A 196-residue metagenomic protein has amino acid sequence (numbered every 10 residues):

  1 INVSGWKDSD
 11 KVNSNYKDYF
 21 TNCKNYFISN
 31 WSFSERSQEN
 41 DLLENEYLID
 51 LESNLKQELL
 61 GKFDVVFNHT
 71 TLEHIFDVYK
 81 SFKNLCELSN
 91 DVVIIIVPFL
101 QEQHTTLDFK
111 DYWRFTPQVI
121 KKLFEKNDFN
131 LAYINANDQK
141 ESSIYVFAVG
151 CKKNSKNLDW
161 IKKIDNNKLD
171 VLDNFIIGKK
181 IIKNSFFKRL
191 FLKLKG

Functional and structural regions predicted by a protein language model:
I1-T105, T116-K121: Conserved SAM-binding loop
F76-L88, V92-G196: S-adenosyl-L-methionine-dependent methyltransferase catalytic module, highlighting the catalytic core
